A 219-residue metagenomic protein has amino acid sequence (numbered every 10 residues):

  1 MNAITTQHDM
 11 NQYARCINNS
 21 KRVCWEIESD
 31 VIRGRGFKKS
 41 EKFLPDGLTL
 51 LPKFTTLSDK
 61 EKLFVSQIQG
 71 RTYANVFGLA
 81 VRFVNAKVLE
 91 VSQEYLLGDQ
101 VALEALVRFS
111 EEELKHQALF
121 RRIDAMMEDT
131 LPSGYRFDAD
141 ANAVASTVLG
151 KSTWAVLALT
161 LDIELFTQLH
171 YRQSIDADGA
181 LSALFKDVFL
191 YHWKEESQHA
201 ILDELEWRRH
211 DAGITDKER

Functional and structural regions predicted by a protein language model:
M1-E104, A125-A141, S146-W154, I214-K217: Terminal targeting/low-complexity segments that flank the catalytic cores of oxidoreductases
Y73-A80, L149-L181: Acidic/histidine-rich alpha-helical segments that form the ligand environment of transition-metal centers
F77-N85, F109-D124, T160-Y171, H192-D203: Alpha-helical transition-metal enzyme core signature, strongest for iron centers
L89-Q93, R172-D176, L190, E204 (+1 more regions): Amphipathic alpha-helical segments within well-ordered protein domains
L103-V107, D187-L190: Short, charged, amphipathic alpha-helical segments
G179, F185-F189, W193: Ligand/cofactor pocket segment of small-molecule handling proteins
S182-L184, H199-A200: Short, structured loop/turn "capping" segments at alpha-beta junctions
K194-E195, A200-R219: Active-site/pore-lining binding-face segments in mid-to-C-terminal subdomains
